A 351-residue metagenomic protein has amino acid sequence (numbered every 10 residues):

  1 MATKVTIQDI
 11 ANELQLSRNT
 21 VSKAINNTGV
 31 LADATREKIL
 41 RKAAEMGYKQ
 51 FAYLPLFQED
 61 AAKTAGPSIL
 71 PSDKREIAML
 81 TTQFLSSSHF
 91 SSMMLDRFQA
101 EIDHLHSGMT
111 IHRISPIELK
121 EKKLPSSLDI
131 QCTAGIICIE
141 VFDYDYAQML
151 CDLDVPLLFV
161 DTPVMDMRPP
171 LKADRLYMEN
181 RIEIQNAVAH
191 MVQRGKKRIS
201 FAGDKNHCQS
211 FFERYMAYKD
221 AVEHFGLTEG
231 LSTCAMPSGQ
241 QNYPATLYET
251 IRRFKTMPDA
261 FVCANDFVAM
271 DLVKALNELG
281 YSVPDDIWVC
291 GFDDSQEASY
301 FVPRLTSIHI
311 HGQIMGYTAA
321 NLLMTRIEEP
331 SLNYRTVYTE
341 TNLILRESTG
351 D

Functional and structural regions predicted by a protein language model:
M1-A65: N-terminal helix-turn-helix DNA-binding module of bacterial transcription factors
A2, Y48-L124: Amphipathic helical "hinge" segments at domain boundaries
H89-L105, E183-N186, Q209-E229, D271 (+2 more regions): Short, solvent-exposed amphipathic alpha-helices that sit in or adjacent to ligand/effector-binding or catalytic
I102-S115, F201, K219-N242: Short beta-strand elements in bilobed, periplasmic/extracellular small-molecule ligand-binding domains
I139-E183, F267, D293-L305: Flexible loop/hinge segments that line or gate small-molecule binding clefts
D174-A202, Q241-E249, A269, I310-E328: Hydrophobic alpha-helical segments within soluble ligand-binding/sensing domains
Q185-L227, R335-G350: An alpha-beta-alpha
Y248-D351: Flexible loop/turn connectors
